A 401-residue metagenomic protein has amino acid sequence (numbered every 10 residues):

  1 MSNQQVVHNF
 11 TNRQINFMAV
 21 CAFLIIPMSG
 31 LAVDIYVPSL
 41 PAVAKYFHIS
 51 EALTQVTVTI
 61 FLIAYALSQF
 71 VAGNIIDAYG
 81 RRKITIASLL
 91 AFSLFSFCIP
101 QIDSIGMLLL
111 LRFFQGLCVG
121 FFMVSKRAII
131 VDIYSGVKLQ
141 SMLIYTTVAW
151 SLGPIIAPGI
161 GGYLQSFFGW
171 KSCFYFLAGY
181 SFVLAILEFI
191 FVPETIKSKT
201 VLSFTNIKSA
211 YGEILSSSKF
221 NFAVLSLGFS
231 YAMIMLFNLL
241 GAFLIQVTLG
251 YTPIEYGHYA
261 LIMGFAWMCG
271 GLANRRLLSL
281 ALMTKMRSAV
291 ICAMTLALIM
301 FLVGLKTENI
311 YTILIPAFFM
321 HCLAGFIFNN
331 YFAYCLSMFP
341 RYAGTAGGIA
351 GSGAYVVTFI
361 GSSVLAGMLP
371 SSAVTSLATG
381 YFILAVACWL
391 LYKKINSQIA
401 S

Functional and structural regions predicted by a protein language model:
N3-N12, P193-V224: Juxtamembrane intracellular "pre-TM" segments in multi-pass secondary transporters
H48, G80, Q101-M107, C118 (+2 more regions): Helix-breaking motifs and short loop linkers at transmembrane-helix boundaries and internal kinks in secondary membrane
L67-D103: Conserved MFS/SLC helix-loop-helix module at the cytosolic interface between two early adjacent transmembrane helices
K83-F97, K285-M300: Structural signature of the two symmetry-related core transmembrane helices
A91, F95-C98, G106-F114, Y311-F319: Paired small-residue
M107, G136, I144-V192, H258: Helix-loop-helix hairpin linking two adjacent transmembrane segments in secondary transporters
L111-L152: Cytoplasmic helix-loop-helix junction between adjacent transmembrane helices in 12-TM secondary transporters
F332-V374, G380-Y381: A late C-terminal transmembrane helix in Major Facilitator Superfamily
